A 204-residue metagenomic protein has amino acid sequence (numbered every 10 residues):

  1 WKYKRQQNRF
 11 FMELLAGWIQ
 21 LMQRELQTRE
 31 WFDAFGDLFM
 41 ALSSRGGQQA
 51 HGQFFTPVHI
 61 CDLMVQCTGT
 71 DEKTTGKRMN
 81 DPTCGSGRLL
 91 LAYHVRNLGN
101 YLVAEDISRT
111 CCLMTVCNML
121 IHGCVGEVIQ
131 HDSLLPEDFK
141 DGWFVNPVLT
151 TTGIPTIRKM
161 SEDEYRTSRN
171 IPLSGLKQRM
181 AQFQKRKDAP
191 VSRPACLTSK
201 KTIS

Functional and structural regions predicted by a protein language model:
W1-M12, T28, I107, V116 (+2 more regions): Proteins with a high burden of low-complexity, intrinsically disordered sequence enriched in S/T/G/P/A and R, requiring
W1-N97: Class I S-adenosyl-L-methionine
F32-A41, Q49, Q53, G87 (+5 more regions): Aromatic-enriched hydrophobic runs in primary sequence
P57-V145: Conserved S-adenosyl-L-methionine
N118-I121, V125, I129-S204: S-adenosylmethionine
